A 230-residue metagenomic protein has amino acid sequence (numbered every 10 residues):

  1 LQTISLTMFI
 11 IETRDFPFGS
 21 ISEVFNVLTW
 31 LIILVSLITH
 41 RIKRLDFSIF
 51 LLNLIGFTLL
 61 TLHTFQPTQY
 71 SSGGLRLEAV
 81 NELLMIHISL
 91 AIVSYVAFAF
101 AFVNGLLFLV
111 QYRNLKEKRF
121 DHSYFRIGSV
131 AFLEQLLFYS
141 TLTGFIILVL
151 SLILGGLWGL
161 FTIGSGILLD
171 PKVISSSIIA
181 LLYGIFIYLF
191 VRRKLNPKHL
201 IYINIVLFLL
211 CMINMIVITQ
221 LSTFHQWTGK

Functional and structural regions predicted by a protein language model:
L1-S72, L90-Y112, F132-T162, L168-K230: Hydrophobic cores of alpha-helical transmembrane segments in multi-pass integral membrane proteins
R14-F16, N81-L84, F125, I167: Flexible, active-site-adjacent loop/turn segments at secondary-structure boundaries
S72-L84: Interhelical loops and loop-helix junctions of multi-pass membrane transporters/channels
L77-E78, I127, I163: A generic, residue-level signal for flexible/boundary positions that often mark functional hotspots
A79, F100-V103, S123-Y124: Noncatalytic linker/hinge segments flanking ATPase motor cores
L115-A131: Juxtamembrane inter-helical linkers in multi-pass membrane proteins
